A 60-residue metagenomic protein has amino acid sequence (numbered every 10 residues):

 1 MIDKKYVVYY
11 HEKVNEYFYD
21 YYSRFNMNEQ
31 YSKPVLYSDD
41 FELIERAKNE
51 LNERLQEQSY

Functional and structural regions predicted by a protein language model:
M1-N26, Y60: Short N-terminal "domain-start" leader segments that mark the transition from disordered tails or signal peptides into
R24-Y60: A short, charged, amphipathic alpha-helix used as a generic interaction element across diverse proteins
